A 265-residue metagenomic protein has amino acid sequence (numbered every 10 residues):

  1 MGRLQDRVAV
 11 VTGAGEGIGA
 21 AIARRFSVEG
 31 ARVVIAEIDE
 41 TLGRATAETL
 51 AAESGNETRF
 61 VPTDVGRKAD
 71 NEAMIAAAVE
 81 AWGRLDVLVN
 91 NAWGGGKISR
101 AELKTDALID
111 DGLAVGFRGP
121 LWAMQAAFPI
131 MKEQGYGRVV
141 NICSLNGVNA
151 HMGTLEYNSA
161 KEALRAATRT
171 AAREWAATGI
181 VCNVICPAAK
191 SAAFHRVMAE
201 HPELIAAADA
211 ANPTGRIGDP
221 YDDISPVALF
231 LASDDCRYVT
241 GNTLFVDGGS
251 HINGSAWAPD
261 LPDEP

Functional and structural regions predicted by a protein language model:
V8, G15-E16: Conserved glycine-rich cofactor-binding loop
E72, G95-D110, E133, G153-E156 (+2 more regions): Conserved mid-core segment of classical short-chain dehydrogenase/reductases
I98, T240-P265: Short C-terminal tail/terminal secondary-structure segment of NAD(P)H-dependent dehydrogenase/reductase domains
E102-L121, Y136, V140, Y157 (+1 more regions): Catalytic Tyr-X3-Lys loop
L121-M124, Y136, I217-V246, H251-I252: C-terminal substrate-recognition "lid" of short-chain dehydrogenase/reductases
M124, A160, T168: Active-site helix of classical SDR
P129, R173-A177, R237: Alpha-helical segment proximal to the catalytic Tyr-Lys
S144: Residue(s) in the substrate-gating loop at a strand-loop-helix junction that position the organic substrate next
